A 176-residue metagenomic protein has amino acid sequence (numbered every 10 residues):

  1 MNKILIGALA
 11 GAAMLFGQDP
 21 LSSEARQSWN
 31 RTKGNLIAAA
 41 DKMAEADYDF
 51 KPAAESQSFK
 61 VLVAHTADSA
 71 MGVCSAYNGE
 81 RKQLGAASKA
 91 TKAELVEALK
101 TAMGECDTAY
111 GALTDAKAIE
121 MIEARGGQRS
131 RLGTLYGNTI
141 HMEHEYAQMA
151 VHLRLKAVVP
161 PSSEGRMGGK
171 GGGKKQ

Functional and structural regions predicted by a protein language model:
M1-I4: Positively charged n-region of N-terminal signal peptides that target proteins for export
G7-G17: Hydrophobic h-region of N-terminal signal peptides that target proteins for export in Gram-negative bacteria
Q18-E24: Cleaved targeting-peptide boundary
R26-N30, G34-I37, D47-G85, E123-Q176: Short, contiguous alpha-helical
A39, A90-E123, Q128-Y146: Acidic/histidine-rich alpha-helical segments that form the ligand environment of transition-metal centers
